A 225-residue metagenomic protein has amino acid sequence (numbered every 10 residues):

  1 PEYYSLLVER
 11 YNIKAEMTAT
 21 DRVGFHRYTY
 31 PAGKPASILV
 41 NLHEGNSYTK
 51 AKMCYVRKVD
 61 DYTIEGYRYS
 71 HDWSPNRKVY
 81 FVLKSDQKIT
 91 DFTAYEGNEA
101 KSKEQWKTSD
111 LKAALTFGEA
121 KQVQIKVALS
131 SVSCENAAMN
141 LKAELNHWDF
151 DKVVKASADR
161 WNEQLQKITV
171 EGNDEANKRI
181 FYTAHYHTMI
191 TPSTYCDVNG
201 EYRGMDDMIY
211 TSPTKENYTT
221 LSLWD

Functional and structural regions predicted by a protein language model:
P1-L221: Beta-sandwich/jelly-roll carbohydrate-recognition scaffolds of carbohydrate-active enzymes
